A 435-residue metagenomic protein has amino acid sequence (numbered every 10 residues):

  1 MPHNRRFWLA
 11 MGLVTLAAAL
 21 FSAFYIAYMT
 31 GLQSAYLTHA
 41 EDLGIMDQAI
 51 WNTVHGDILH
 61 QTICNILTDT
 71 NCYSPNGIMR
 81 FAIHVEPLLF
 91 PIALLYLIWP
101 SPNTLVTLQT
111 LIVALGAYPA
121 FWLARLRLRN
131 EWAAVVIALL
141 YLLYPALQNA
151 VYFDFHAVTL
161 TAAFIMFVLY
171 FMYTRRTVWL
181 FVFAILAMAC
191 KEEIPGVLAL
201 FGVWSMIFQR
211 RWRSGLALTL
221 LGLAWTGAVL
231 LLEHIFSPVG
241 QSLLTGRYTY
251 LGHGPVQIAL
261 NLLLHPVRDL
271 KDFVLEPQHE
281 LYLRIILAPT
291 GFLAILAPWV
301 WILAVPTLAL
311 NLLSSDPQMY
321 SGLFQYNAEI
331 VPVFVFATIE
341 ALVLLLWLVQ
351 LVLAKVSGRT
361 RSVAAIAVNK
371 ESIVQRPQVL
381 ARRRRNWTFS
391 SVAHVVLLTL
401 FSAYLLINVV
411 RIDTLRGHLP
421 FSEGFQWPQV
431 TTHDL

Functional and structural regions predicted by a protein language model:
M1-A27, E131, R211-A217: Start-transfer (signal-anchor) and selected internal transmembrane alpha helices of multi-pass inner/ER membrane
T15-A19, W132, T219-L223, L346-T414: Signature aromatic-anchored transmembrane alpha helix within multi-pass, membrane-resident enzymes that catalyze glycan
P75-L108, V267-E280: Juxtamembrane segments of multi-pass membrane glycosylation machinery that transfer sugars from lipid-linked donors
L94, N103-L128, F167: Transmembrane-helix motifs of polytopic, lipid-linked glycan transferases
P119-W122, L140-L143, V151, T159-A184 (+2 more regions): Specific aromatic-rich, kink-prone transmembrane helix
M172, A403-L435: Membrane-embedded, lumen/periplasm-facing catalytic core of multi-pass transferases that use lipid-linked donors
D269-D272, E280-A304, L308: Hydrophobic, aromatic-rich transmembrane alpha-helices and their immediate juxtamembrane boundary segments
W301-A354, G358-R359, T388-V392: Hydrophobic/aromatic-rich transmembrane helices and adjacent perimembrane loops
